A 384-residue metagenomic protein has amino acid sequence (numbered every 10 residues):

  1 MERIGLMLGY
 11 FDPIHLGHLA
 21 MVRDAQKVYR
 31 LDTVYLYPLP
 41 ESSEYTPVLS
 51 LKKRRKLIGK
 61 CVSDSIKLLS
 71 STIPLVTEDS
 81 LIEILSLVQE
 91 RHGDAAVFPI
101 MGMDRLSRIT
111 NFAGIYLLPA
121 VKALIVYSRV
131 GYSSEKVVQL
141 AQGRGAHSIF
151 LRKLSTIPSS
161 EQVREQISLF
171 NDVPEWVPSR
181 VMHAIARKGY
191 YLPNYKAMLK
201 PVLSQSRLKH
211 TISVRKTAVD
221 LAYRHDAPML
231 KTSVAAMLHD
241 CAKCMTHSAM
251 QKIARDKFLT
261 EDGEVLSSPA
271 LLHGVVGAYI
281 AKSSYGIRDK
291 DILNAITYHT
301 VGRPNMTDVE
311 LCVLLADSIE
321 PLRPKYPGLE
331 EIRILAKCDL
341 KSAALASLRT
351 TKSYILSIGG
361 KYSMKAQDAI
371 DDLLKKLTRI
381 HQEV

Functional and structural regions predicted by a protein language model:
M1-N194, K282: Nucleotidyltransferase catalytic core that binds NTPs
L16, A20-M21, S213-K216, V276: Short amphipathic alpha-helical face segments that pack within enzyme cores and frequently flank/anchor catalytic
D172-K196, S353-V384: Charged phosphate-binding loop/patch that engages nucleotide di/tri-phosphates or the phosphate backbone of nucleic
L199-V202, V219, Y223-L345: Divalent metal-dependent catalytic cores for phosphoryl transfer on phosphate-bearing substrates
Q205-K209: A short, charge-rich alpha-helical start-of-domain segment used by transcription regulators
L345, K352-S353: Internal alpha/beta core interface subdomains
